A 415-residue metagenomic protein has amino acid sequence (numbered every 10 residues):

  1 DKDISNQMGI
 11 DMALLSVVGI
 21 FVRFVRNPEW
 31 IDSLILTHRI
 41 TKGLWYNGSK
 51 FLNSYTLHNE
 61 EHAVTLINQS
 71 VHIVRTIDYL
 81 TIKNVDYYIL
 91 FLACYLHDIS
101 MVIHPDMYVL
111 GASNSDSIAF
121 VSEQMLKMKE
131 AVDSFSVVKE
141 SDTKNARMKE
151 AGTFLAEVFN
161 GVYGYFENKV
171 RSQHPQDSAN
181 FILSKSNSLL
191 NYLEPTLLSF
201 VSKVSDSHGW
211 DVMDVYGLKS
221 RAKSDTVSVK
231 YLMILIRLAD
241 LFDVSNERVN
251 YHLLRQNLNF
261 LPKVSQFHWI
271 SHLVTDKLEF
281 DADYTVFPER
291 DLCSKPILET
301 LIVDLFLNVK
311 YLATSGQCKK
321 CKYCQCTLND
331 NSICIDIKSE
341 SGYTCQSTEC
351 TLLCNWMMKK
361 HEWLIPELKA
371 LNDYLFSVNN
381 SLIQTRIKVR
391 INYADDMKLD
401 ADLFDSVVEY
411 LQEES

Functional and structural regions predicted by a protein language model:
D1-K149, T153-A156, S415: Acidic/His-rich, divalent-metal-binding segments that scaffold phosphate/diphosphate chemistry
D3-R39, S224-S228, M233, A239-F242 (+1 more regions): C-terminal effector/catalytic modules and regulatory tails appended to multi-domain proteins
N47-Y55, N160-G164, Y343-M358: Glycine- and acidic
S54-S70, V170-S178, K360-L364: Phosphate/oxyanion-binding active-site loops and adjacent basic polyanion-contact surfaces
V64-T76, S184, E367-N379: Zn2+-dependent metallopeptidase catalytic core
L80-T285: Divalent metal-dependent catalytic cores for phosphoryl transfer on phosphate-bearing substrates
